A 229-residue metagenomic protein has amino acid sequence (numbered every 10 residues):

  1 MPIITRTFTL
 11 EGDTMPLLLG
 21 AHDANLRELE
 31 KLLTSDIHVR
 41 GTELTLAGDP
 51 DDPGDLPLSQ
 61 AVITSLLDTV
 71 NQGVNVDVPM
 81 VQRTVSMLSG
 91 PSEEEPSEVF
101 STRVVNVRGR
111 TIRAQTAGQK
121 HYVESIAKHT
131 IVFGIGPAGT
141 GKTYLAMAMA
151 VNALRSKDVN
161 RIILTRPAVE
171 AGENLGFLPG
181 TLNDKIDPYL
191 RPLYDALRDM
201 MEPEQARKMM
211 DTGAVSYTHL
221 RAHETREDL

Functional and structural regions predicted by a protein language model:
A47-E98: Interdomain "pre-motor" coupling segment immediately N-terminal to P-loop NTPase/helicase cores
N106-A117: Dynamic helix-loop-helix/coil hinge segments at AAA+ ATPase domain boundaries and subdomain interfaces
A117-S125: Pre-Walker A adenine-sensing motif
G134: Hydrophobic anchor at the beta1->P-loop junction of P-loop NTPases
A138: The conserved Walker
G141: Conserved glycine(s) of the Walker
Y144-M209: Conserved P-loop
T218-T225: Conserved small/polar residues in nucleotide/adenosyl-binding loops
